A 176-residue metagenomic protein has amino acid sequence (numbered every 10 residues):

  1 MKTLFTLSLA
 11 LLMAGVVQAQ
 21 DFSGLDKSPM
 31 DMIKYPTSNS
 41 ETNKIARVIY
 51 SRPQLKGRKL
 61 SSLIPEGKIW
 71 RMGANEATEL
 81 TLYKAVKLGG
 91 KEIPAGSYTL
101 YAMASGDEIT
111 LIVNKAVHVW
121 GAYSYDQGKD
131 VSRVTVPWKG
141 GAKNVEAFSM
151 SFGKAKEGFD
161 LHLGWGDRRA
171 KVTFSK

Functional and structural regions predicted by a protein language model:
L4-M13: Sec-dependent N-terminal signal peptides
T6, G106-E108, D167: A generic structural motif
S8, L55-G57, G89, A95 (+3 more regions): A broad, structure-centric signal for solvent-exposed, well-ordered loop/edge residues that line or flank functional
M13-A14, A102, W165: Generic short alpha-helical hydrophobic face used as a protein-protein interaction/packing hotspot
G15-A19: Sec/Tat signal peptide C-region and signal peptidase I cleavage site
Q20-R71, V119-K176: Primarily secretory-pathway and cell-envelope proteins
W70-V119: Mid-length scaffold segments of soluble, non-membrane domains
